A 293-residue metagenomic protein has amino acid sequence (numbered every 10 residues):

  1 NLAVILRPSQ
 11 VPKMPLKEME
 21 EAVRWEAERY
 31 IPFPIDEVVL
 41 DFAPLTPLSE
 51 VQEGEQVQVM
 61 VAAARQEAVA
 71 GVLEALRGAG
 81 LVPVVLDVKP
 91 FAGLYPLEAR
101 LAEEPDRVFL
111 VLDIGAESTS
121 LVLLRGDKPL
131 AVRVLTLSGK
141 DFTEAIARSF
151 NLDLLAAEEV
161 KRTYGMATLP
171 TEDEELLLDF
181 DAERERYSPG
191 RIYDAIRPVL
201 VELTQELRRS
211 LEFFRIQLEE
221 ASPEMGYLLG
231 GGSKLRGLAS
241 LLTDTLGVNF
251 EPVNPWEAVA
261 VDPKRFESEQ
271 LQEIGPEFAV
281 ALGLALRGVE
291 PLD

Functional and structural regions predicted by a protein language model:
N1-A99, M225, P255-V261, E277-V280: Active-site neighborhood for divalent-cation/phosphate handling
V4-M14, L45-L48, E55-V59, L130 (+4 more regions): Short hinge/gating elements
E53-E159, T163, L203-T204: Small-residue (GG/TT-enriched) beta-loop-alpha framework at ligand/catalytic clefts
V69, I114-R125, L178, E273-D293: Extended, charge-rich low-complexity interaction segments
Y95, S233, V253-D293: Glycine-rich phosphate-binding/hydrolytic loop that grips phosphoryl groups
V160-M225, G232, V280: Adenine-nucleotide phosphate-binding core of ATP-dependent small-molecule kinases
M166, A221-E251, P255: Glycine-rich phosphate-binding loops at beta-strand->alpha-helix junctions
